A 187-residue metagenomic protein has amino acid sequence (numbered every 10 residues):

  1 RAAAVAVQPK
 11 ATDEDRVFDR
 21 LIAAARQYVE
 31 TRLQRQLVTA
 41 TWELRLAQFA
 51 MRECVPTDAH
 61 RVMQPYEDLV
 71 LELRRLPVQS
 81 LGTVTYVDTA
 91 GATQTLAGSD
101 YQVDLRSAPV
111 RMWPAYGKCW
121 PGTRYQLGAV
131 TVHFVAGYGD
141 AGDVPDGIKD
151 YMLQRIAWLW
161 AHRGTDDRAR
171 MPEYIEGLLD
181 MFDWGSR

Functional and structural regions predicted by a protein language model:
R1-R187: Divalent metal-cofactor coordination and adjacent catalytic microenvironments
